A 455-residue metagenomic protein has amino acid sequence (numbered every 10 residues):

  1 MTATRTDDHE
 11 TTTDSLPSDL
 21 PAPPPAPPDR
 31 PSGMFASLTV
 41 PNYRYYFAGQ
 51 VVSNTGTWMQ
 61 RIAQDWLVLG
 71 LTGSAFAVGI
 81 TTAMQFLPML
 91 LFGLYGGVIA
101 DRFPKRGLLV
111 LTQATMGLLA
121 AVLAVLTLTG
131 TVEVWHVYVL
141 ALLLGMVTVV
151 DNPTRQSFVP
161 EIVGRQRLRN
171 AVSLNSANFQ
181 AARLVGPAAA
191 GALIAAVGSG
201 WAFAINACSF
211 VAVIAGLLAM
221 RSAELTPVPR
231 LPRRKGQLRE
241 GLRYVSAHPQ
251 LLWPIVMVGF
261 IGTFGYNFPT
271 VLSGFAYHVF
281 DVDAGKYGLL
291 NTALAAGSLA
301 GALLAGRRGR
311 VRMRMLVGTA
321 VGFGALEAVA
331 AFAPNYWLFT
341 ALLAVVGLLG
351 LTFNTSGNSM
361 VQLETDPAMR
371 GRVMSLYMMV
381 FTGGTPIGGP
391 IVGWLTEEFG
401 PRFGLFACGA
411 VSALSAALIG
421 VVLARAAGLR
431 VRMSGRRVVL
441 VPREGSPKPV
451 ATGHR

Functional and structural regions predicted by a protein language model:
T2-R455: Alpha-helical transmembrane-bundle signature of multi-pass membrane transport and export proteins
